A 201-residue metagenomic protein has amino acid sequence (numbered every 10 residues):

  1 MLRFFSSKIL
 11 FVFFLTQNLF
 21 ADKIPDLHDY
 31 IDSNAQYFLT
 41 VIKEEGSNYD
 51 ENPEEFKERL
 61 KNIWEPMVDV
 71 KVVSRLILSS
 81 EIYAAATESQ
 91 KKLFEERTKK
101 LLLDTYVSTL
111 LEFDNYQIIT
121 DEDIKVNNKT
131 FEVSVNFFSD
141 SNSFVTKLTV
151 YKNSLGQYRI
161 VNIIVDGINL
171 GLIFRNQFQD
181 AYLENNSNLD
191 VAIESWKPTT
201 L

Functional and structural regions predicted by a protein language model:
M1-I9: Bacterial N-terminal signal peptides that target proteins for export
L10-T16: Sec-dependent N-terminal signal peptides of Gram-positive bacterial secreted proteins and lipoproteins
Q17-A21: Sec/Tat signal peptide C-region and signal peptidase I cleavage site
I24-Y106: Early exported N-terminus immediately downstream of N-terminal targeting peptides
T98, I124, F137-S139, V150-K152 (+1 more regions): A mature extracytoplasmic/lumenal domain signature
T105-F144, T199-L201: Surface-exposed, charged secondary-structure patches
V145-L172: Short beta-strand edge/turn micro-motifs at domain boundaries
N162-L201: Low-complexity, intrinsically disordered terminal/linker segments enriched in charged and Gly/Pro repeats
